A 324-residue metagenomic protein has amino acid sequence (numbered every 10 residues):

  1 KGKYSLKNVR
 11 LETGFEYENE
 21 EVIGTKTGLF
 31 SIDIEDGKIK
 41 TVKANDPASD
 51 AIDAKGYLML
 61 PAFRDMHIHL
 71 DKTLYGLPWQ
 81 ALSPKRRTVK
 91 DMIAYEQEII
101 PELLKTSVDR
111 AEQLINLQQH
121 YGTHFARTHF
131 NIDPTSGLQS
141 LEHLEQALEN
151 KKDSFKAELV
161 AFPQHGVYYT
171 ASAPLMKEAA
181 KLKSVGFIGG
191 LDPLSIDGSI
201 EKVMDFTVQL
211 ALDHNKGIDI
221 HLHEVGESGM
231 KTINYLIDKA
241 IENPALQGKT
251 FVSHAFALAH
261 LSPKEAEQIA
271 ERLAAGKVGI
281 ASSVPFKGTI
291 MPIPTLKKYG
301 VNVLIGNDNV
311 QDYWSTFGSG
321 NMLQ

Functional and structural regions predicted by a protein language model:
K1-D46: N-terminal metal-binding scaffold of metallo-dependent hydrolase/deaminase domains
N45-P61: Active-site metal-binding motif and surrounding structural segment of the metallo-beta-lactamase
Y57-W79: Di-metal (Zn2+ and/or Mg2+/Mn2+) metal-binding site signature of metallo-dependent hydrolases with the MBL/beta-CASP
M59, G76-H129, T135-N150, L175-K181: Alpha-helical scaffold segments that flank or form the walls of functional sites
T73-S107, F187, T232-F251, I269 (+1 more regions): Active-site gating loops and adjacent loop-to-helix segments of metal-dependent hydrolytic enzymes
I93-D109, E158-A171, D192-D197: Active-site mouth loops of central-metabolism enzymes
A161-T170, L182-M291, Q311: Active-site core of metal-dependent hydrolases
E242-T250, I293-Q324: His/Asp/Glu-enriched, well-ordered alpha-helical/loop segment that forms or immediately abuts the divalent-metal
